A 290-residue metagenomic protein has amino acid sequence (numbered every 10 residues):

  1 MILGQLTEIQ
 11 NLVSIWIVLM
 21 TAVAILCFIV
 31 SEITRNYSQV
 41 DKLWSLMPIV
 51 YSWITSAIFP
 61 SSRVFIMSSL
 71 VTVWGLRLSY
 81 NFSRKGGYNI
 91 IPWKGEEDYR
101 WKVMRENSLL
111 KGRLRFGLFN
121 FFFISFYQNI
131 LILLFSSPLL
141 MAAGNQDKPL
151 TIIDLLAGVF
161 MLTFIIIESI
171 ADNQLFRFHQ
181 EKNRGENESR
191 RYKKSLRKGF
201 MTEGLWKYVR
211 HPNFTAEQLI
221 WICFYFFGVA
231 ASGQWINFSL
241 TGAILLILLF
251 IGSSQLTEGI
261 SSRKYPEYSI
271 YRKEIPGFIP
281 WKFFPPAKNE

Functional and structural regions predicted by a protein language model:
M1-Q10, K111-G112: Juxtamembrane membrane-interface segments at transmembrane-helix boundaries in membrane proteins
L6-A24, M47-F82, Y88, N129-Q174 (+2 more regions): Hydrophobic transmembrane alpha-helices
I25-E32: Transmembrane-helix signature of polytopic, lipid-linked glycan biosynthesis machinery
R35, Q39-V50, G86-F121, G199-W206 (+1 more regions): Juxtamembrane helix-capping/reentrant segments at transmembrane boundaries
Q39, F126, V209: Generic enzyme active-site microenvironment
E97-D147, G158: PAPS-dependent sulfotransferase catalytic domain
